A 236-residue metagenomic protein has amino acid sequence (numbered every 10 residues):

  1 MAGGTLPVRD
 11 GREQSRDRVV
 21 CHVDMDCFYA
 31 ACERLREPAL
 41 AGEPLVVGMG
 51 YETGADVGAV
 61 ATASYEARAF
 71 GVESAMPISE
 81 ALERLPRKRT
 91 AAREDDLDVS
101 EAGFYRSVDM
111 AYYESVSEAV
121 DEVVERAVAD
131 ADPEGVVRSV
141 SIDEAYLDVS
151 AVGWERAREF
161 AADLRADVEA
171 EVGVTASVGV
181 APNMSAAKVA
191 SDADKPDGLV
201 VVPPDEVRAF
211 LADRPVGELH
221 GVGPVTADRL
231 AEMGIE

Functional and structural regions predicted by a protein language model:
M1-M233: Gly/Gly-Pro- and Ser/Thr-rich, intrinsically disordered tail segments characteristic of DNA damage-repair and tolerance
